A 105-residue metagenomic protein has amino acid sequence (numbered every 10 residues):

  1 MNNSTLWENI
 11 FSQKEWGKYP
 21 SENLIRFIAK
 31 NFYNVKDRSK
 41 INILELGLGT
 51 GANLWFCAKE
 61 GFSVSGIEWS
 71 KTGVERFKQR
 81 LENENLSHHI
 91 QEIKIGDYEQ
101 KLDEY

Functional and structural regions predicted by a protein language model:
M1-R38: Conserved class I S-adenosyl-L-methionine
S39-G49: Conserved class I S-adenosyl-L-methionine
T50-E60: Conserved SAM-binding loop of SAM-dependent methyltransferases across substrates and taxa, primarily the Class I
S63-E68: Conserved SAM-binding motif I beta-strand of class I
S70-T72: Conserved SAM/SAH-binding beta-strand->alpha-helix loop
F77-K78: Conserved SAM-binding loop
N85-Y98: Conserved SAM-binding strand-loop segment of SAM-dependent methyltransferases
Q100-Y105: A short acidic, Gly/Pro-enriched loop at the edge of an enzyme's catalytic core that lines a small-molecule cofactor
